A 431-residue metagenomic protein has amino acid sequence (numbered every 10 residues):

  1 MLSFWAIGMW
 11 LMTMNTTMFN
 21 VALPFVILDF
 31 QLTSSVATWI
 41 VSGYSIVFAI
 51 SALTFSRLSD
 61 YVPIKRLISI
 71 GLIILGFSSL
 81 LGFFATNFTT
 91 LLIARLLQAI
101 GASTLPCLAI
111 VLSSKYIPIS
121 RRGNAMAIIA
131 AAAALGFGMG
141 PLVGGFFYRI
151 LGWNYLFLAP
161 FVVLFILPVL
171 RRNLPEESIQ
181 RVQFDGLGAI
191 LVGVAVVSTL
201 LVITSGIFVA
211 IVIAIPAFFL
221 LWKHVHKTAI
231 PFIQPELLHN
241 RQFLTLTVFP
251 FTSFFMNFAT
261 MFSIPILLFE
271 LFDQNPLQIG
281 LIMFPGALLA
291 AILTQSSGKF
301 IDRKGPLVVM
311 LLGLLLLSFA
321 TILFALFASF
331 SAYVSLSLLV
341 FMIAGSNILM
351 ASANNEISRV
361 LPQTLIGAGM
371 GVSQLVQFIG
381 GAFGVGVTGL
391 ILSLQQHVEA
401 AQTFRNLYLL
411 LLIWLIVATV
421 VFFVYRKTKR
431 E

Functional and structural regions predicted by a protein language model:
M1-M12, F19-L23, S34, I40 (+8 more regions): 12-transmembrane solute porter fold
S3-A6, L72-I73, A134-L135, A189-V196 (+1 more regions): Alpha-helical transmembrane segments
W5-G8, S45, S51, L167 (+5 more regions): Alpha-helical transmembrane segments of integral membrane proteins
A22-I50, F88, I93, Q278: Extracellular/periplasmic helix-loop-helix junction of adjacent transmembrane segments in MFS-like secondary
A52-R181, G186, S346: Helix-loop-helix hairpins in multi-pass membrane proteins, especially solute transporters
F83-T90, R172-P175, I203-G206, W222-T228 (+2 more regions): Transmembrane helix-loop junctions and nearby membrane-interface residues
F146, L167-P168, V197-L201, A259-E270: Small-residue-rich transmembrane alpha-helical segments that form helix-helix packing/gating elements in polytopic
I150-F249: Hydrophobic transmembrane-helix bundles of small-molecule transporters
